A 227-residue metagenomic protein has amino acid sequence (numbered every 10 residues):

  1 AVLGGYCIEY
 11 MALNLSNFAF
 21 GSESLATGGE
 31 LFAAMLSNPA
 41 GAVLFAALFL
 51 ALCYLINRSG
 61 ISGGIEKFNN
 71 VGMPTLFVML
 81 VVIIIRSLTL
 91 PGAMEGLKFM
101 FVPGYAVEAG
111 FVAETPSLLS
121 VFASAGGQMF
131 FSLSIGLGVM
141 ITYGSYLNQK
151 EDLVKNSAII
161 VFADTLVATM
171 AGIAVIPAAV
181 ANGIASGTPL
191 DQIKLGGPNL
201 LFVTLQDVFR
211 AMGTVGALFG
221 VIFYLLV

Functional and structural regions predicted by a protein language model:
A1-V2, V82: A generic, lipid-embedded transmembrane alpha helix
V2-S62, P91-A123, D191, L195-P198 (+1 more regions): Inter-helical loop and helix-membrane interface segments of multi-pass membrane transporters/permeases
E66, N70-V227: Membrane-embedded translocation segments of transport machinery
